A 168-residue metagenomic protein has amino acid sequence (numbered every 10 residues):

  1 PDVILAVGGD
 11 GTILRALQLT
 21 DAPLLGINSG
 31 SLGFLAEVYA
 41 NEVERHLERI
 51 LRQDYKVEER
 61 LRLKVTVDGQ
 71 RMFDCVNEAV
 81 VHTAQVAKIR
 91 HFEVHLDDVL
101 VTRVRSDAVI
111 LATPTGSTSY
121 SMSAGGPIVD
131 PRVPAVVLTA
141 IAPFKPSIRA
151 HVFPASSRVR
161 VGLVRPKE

Functional and structural regions predicted by a protein language model:
D2-V3: Structural motif
G9-T12, G30-L32, T115-T118: Short glycine-rich anion-binding loops that position phosphate/pyrophosphate groups of nucleotides and phosphorylated
I13, G30-F34, V129, F144-P146: Short gly/pro/ser/thr-enriched loop/turn and capping motifs at secondary-structure boundaries
P23-L25: Proline-centered loop/turn at the N-terminus of a beta-strand
S31-D107: Catalytic core of DAGKc-family lipid kinases
R103-D107, L111-S147: Gly/Ser/Thr-rich active-site loops/lids in small-molecule metabolic enzymes that frequently grip phosphoryl groups
S156-E168: A conserved acidic, glycine/proline-rich C-terminal tail/linker
